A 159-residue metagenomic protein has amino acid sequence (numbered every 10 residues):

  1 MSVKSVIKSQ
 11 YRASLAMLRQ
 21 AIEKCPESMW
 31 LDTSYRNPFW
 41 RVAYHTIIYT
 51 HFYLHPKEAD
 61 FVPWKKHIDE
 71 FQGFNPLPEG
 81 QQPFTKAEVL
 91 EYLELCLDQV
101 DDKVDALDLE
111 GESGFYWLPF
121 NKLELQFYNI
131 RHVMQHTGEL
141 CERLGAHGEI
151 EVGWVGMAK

Functional and structural regions predicted by a protein language model:
M1-S5: Basic/polar N-terminal segments that are highly enriched at the extreme N-terminus, encompassing both cleavable
K8-R12, R19, E27-F74, F115-K159: Short, contiguous alpha-helical
A16-Q20, C96: Amphipathic alpha-helical packing segments from all-alpha helical-bundle domains
I22-P26, L107: Short secondary-structure junctions
F74-G114, E124-M134: Acidic/histidine-rich alpha-helical segments that form the ligand environment of transition-metal centers
